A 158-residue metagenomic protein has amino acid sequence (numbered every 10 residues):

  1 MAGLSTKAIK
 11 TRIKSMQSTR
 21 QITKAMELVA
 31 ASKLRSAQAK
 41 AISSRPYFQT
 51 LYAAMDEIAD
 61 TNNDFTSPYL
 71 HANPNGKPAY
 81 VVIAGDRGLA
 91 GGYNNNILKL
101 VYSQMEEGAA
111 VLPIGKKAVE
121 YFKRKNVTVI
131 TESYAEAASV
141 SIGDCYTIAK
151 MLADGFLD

Functional and structural regions predicted by a protein language model:
A2-D158: Conserved loop-to-helix interface motifs that mediate assembly, gating, or partner/ligand docking in ancient ring
